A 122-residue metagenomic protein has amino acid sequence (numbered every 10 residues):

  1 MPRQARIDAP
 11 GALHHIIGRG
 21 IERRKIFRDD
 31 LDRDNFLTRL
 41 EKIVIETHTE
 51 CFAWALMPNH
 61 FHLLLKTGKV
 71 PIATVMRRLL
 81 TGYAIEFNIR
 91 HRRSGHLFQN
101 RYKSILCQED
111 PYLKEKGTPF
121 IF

Functional and structural regions predicted by a protein language model:
M1-F122: Short catalytic/metal-binding and nucleic-acid-binding patches
